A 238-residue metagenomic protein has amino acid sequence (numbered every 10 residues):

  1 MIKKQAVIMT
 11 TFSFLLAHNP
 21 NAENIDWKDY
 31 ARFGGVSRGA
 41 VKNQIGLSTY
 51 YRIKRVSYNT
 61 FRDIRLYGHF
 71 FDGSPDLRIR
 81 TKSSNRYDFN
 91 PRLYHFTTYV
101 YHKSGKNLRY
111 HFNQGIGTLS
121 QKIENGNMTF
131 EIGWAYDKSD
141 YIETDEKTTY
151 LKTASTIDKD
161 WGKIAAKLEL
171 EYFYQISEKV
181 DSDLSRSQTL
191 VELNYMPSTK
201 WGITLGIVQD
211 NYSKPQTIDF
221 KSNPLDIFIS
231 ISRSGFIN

Functional and structural regions predicted by a protein language model:
H18-D72, K147-T149, R233-N238: Outer-membrane beta-barrel initiation region
W27, V41-L47, P75-I79, L108-F112 (+4 more regions): Residues that define the transmembrane beta-barrel architecture of outer-membrane proteins
F33-S37, I64-G68, T81-S83, T97-Y101 (+4 more regions): Transmembrane beta-barrel strands of outer-membrane/channel proteins
G35, L47-R55, T81-Y87, Q114-T118 (+5 more regions): Residues on the lipid-exposed face of transmembrane beta-strands in outer-membrane beta-barrel proteins
V36-K42, H69-S74, Y101-N107, L119-Q121 (+3 more regions): Outer-membrane beta-barrel domain signature
V56-D63, D88-F96, I123-M128, K159-L168 (+2 more regions): Repeated loop/turn-to-beta-strand initiation elements of outer-membrane beta-barrel proteins
N113, N125-E178: Detector for outer-membrane/organellar transmembrane beta-barrel domains, recognizing the amphipathic beta-strand
L184, Q188-N238: Predominantly the C-terminal beta-signal and adjacent terminal strand-loop region of outer-membrane beta-barrel
